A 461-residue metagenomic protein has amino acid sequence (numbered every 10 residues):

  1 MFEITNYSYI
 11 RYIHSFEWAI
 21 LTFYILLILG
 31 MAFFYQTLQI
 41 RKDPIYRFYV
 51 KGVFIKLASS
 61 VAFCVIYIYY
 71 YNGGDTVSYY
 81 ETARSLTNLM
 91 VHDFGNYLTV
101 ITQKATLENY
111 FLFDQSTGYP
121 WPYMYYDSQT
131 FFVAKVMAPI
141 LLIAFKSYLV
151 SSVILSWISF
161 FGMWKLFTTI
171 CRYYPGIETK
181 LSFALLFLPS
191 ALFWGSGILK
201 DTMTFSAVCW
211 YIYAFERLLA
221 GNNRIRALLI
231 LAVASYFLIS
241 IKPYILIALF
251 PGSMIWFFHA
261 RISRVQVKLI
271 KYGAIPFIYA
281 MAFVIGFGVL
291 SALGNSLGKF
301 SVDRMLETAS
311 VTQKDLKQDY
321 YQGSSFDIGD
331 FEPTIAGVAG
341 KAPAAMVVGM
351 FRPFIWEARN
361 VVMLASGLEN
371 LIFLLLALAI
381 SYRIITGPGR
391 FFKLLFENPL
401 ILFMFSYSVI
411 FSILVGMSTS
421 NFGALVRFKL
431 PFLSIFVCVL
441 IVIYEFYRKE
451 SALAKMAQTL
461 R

Functional and structural regions predicted by a protein language model:
Y7-Y9, F111-I154, P353-A358: Juxtamembrane segments of multi-pass membrane glycosylation machinery that transfer sugars from lipid-linked donors
I28-F33, A345, G349-I355, S366-L394: Hydrophobic, aromatic-rich transmembrane alpha-helices and their immediate juxtamembrane boundary segments
M31-T37, P139, V150-Y173, L375-A379: Transmembrane-helix motifs of polytopic, lipid-linked glycan transferases
T37-Q39, R172, N222-R226, A379-S406: Membrane-interface helix-loop-helix junctions at transmembrane boundaries of multi-pass membrane enzymes, predominantly
Y67-T82, V91-D114, M124-V136, A342 (+1 more regions): Extracytoplasmic catalytic/substrate-binding loops of multi-pass membrane glycan-assembly enzymes
L192-F193, A214, L219, A227-L249: Membrane-interface alpha helices of multi-pass inner-membrane proteins
G197-K200: Short acidic/glycine- and proline-prone juxtamembrane loop motifs at membrane-interface regions of multi-pass membrane
Y236-E369: Alpha-helical transmembrane segments and terminal signal-anchor/GPI-anchor hydrophobic tails, characterized by long
